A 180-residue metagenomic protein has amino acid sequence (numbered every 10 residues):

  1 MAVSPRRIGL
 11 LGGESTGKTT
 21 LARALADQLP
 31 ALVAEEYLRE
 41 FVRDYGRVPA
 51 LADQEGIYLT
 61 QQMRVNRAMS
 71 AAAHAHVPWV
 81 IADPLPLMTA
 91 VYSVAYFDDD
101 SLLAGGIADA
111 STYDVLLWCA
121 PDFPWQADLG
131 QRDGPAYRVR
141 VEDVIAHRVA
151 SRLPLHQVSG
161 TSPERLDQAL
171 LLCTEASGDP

Functional and structural regions predicted by a protein language model:
M1-P5: Phosphate-binding P-loop
L10: Hydrophobic anchor at the beta1->P-loop junction of P-loop NTPases
E14: The conserved Walker
K18: Conserved lysine of the Walker
R23-N66, A169: Conserved substrate/cofactor phosphate-moiety recognition/catalytic segment in nucleotide-dependent phosphotransferases
G46-D100: Conserved nucleotide-sensing/catalytic segment adjacent to the nucleotide-binding pocket in NTP-handling enzymes
Y96-E164, Q168-L171, S177-P180: A glycine- and Lys/Arg-enriched "phosphate-lid" helix/loop adjacent to the NTP-binding pocket of small-molecule kinases
